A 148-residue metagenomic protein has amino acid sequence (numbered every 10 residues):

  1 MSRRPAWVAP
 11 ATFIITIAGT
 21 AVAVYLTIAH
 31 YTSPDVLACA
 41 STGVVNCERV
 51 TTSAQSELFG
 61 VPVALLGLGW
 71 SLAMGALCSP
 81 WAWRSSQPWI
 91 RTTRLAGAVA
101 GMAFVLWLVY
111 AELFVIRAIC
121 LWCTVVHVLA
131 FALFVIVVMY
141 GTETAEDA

Functional and structural regions predicted by a protein language model:
M1-A148: Membrane-interfacial helix-loop segments of redox and metal-homeostasis proteins, especially TM-loop-TM junctions
